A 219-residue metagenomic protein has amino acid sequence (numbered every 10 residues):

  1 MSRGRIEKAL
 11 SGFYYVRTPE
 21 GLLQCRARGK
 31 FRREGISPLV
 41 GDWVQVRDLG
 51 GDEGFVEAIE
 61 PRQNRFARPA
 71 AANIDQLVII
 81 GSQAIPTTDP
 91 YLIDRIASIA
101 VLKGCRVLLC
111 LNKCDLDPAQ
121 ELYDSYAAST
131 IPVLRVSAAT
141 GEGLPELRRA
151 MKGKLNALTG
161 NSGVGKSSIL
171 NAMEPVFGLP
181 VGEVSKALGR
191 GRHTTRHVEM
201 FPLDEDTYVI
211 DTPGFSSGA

Functional and structural regions predicted by a protein language model:
M1-T88: N-terminal accessory targeting/assembly segments
I6, G41, A100, M151 (+1 more regions): Residue-level signature of catalytic and energy-coupling elements of molecular machines, predominantly ATP/GTP-dependent
G50-D52, Q83-P86, K113-D117, A139-E142 (+1 more regions): Conserved nucleotide-binding/hydrolysis micro-motifs of P-loop NTPases
F55, R65-L134: Conserved C-terminal guanine-recognition region of P-loop GTPase G domains, centered on the G4
K113-V164: Canonical P-loop GTPase G-domain recognition
S162, S167-S168, A172: Walker A/P-loop
P175-T207: Switch I (effector-binding) loop of TRAFAC-class P-loop GTPase G-domains
